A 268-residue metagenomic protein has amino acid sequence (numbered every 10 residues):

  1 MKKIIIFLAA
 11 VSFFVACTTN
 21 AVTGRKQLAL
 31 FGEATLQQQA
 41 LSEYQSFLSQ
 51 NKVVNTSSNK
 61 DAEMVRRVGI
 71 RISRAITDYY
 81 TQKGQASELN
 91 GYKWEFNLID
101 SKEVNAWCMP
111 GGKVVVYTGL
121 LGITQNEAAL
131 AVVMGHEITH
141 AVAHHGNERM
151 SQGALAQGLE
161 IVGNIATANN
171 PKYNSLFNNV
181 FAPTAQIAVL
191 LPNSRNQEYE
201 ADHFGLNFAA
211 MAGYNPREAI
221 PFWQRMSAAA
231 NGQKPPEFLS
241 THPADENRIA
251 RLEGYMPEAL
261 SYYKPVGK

Functional and structural regions predicted by a protein language model:
K2-A10: Sec-dependent signal peptide recognition, specifically the positively charged N-region followed immediately by
I4, C17-K268: A Zn2+-metalloprotease active-site environment signal
